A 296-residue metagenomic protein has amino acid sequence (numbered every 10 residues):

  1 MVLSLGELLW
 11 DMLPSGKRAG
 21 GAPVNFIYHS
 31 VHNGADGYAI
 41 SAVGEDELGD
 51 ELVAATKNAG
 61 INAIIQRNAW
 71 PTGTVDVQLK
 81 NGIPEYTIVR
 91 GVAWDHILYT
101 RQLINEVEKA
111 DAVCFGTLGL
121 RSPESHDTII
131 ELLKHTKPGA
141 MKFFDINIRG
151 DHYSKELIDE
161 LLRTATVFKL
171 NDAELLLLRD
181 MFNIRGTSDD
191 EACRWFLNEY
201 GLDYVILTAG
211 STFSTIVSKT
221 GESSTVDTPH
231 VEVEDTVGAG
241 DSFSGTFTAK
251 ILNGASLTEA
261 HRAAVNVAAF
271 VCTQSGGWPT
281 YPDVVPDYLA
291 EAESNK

Functional and structural regions predicted by a protein language model:
M1-L3, A55-K57, I61-I65, I83-S223 (+3 more regions): Ribokinase/PfkB-type carbohydrate-kinase core domain
M1-P14: Positively charged, low-complexity intrinsically disordered leader regions
L9-M12, R149, E174-L176, V231-E232: A short, flexible beta-alpha/helix-coil linker loop
D11-I83, R90-W94, L289-S294: Substrate-binding N-lobe of the ribokinase-like
K17-G21, E47, P71, L98 (+4 more regions): Residues at secondary-structure transition points
G21, G73, W94, T117-G119 (+2 more regions): Glycine-rich phosphate/pyrophosphate-binding beta-alpha loops
S30, N171, G240: Short, conserved phosphate/pyrophosphate- and ester-handling motifs at nucleotide-, phospho-/glycolipid
G186-K296: Conserved phosphate-binding/catalytic region of the ribokinase-like
